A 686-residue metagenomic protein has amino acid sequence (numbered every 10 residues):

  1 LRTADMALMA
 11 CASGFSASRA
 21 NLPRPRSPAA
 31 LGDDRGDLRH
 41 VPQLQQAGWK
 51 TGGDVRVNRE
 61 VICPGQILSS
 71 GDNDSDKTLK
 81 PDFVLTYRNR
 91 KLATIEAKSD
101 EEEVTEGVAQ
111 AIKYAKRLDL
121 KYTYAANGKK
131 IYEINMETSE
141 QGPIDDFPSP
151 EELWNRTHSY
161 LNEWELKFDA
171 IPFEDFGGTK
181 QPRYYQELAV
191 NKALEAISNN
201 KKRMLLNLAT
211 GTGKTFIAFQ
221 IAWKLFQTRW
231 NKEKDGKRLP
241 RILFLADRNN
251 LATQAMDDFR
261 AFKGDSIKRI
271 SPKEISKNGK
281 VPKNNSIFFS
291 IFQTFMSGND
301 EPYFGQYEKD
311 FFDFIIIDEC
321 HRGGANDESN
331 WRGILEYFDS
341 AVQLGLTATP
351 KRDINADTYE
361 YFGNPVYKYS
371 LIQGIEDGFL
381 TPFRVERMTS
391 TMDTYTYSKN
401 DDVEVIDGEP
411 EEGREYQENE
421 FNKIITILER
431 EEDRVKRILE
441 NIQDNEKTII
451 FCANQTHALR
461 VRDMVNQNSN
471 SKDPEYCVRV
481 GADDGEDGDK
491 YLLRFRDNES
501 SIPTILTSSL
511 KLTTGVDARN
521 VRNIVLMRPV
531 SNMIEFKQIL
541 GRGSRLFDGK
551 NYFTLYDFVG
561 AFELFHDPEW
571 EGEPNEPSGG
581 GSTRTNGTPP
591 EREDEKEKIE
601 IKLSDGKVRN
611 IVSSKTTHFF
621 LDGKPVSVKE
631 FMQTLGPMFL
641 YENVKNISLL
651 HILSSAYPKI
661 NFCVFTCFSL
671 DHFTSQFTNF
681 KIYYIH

Functional and structural regions predicted by a protein language model:
C11, A17-S18, L22-A30, D37-R241 (+9 more regions): ATP-dependent helicase/translocase motor core
E101, R479-G580: Conserved RecA-like P-loop NTPase helicase motor core
F176-T179, N419-D433, R437, F562-H686: Long, largely alpha-helical accessory region at the distal end of helicase-like NTP-driven motors
A209-T210, H321-G323, E336-I354, G378: Conserved helicase ATPase motor motifs in RecA-like P-loop NTPase domains
N249, I270-N278, F292-T294, A453-Q455 (+2 more regions): Conserved helicase motor
S286, Q417-T507: Conserved C-terminal RecA-like helicase domain
Q306-V342: SF2 helicase catalytic motif II
A356-E446, R462: Interdomain helical connector at the RecA1-RecA2 junction of SF1/SF2 helicase-like NTPases
